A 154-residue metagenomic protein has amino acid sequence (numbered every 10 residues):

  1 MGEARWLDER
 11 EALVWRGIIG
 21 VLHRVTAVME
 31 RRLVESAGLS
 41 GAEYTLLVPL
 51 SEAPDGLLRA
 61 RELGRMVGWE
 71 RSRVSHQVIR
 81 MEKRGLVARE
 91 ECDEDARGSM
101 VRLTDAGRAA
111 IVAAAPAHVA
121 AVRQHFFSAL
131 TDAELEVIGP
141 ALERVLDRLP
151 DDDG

Functional and structural regions predicted by a protein language model:
M1-E9, D132-G154: C-terminal regulatory/oligomerization modules of transcriptional regulators
M1-L39, R84, E136: N-terminal leader segment of winged-helix/HTH proteins
G2-E3, I79-V137: Charged, amphipathic alpha-helical coiled-coil/dimerization segments
I19, H23, V48-E52, A115 (+1 more regions): Short, locally clustered residues in the helix-turn-helix/winged-helix DNA-binding domain
V25, M29, V67, A110-A129 (+1 more regions): Alpha-helical linker/hinge and terminal dimerization helices associated with HTH transcriptional regulators
A27-S72: N-terminal helix-turn-helix DNA-binding core of bacterial DNA-binding proteins
A60, V78-I79: Short, hydrophobic-biased segments on the C-terminal half of alpha helices that form "recognition helices"
